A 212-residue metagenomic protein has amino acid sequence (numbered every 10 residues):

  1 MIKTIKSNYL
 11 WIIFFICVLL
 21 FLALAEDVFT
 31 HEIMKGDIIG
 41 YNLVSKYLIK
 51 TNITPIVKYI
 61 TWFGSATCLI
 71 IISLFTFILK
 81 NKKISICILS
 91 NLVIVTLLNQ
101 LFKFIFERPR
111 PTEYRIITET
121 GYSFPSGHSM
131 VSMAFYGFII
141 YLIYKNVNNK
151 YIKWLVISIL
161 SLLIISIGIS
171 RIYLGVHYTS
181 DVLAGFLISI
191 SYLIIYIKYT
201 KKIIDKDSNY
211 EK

Functional and structural regions predicted by a protein language model:
M1-A66, F104-F106, R110-I116: N-terminal transmembrane-helix/juxtamembrane module of multi-pass inner/ER membrane proteins
I5, R115-K212: Membrane-embedded catalytic cores of phosphoryl/pyrophosphoryl-handling enzymes
K6, L10-F14, K83-N91, I152-I159: Alpha-helical transmembrane segments of integral membrane proteins
F15-L19, I88, L92-T96, F186 (+1 more regions): Alpha-helical transmembrane spans of integral membrane proteins, capturing the lipid-embedded, hydrophobic core of TM
L19-L24, I94-L101, L162-R171: Aromatic-anchored segments of alpha-helical transmembrane domains
E26, T30, Y41, V57 (+6 more regions): Membrane-water interface at transmembrane helix exits
M34-K35, T67, F77-N149: Membrane-interface loops
L74-K80, R171-I172: Hydrophobic alpha-helical transmembrane segments
